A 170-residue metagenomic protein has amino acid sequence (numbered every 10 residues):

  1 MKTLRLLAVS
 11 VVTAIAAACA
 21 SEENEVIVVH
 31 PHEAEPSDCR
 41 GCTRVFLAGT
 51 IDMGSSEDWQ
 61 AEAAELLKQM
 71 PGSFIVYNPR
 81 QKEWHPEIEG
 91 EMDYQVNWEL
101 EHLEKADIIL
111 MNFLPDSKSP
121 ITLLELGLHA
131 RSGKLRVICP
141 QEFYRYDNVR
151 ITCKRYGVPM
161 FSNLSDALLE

Functional and structural regions predicted by a protein language model:
M1-R5: Positively charged n-region of N-terminal signal peptides that target proteins for export
L7-S10, I15, C19-E170: Conserved catalytic or regulatory cores that recognize and/or transform ribose-phosphate-containing ligands
